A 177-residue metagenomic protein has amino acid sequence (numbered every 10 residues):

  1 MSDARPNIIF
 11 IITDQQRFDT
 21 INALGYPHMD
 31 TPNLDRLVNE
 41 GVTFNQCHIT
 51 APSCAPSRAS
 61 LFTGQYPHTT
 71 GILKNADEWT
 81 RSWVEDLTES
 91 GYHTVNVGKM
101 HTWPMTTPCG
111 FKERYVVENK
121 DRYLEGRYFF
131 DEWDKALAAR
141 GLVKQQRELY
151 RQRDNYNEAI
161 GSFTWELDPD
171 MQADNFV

Functional and structural regions predicted by a protein language model:
M1-V177: Formylglycine-dependent sulfatase
